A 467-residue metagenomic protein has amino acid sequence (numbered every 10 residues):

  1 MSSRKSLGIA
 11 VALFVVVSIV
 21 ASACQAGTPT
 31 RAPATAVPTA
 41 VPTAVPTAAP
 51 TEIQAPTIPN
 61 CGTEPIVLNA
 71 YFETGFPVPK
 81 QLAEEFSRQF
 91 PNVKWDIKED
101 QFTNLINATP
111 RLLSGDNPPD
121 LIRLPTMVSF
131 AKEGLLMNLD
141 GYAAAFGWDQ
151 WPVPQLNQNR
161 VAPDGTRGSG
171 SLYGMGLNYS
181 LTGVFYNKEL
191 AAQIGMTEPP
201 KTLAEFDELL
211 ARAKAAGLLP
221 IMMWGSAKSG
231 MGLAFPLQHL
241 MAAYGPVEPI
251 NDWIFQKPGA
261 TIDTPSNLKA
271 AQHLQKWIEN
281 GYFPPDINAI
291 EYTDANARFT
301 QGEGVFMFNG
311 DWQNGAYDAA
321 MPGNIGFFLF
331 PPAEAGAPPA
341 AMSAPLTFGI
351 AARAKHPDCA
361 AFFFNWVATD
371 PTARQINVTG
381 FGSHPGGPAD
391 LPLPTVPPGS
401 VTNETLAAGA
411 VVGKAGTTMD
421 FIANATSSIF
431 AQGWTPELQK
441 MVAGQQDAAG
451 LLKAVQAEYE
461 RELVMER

Functional and structural regions predicted by a protein language model:
C24-I58, T63: Ser/Thr-rich, Proline-interspersed low-complexity disordered segments
E52-P56, M127-G183, F235, G326-F328 (+1 more regions): Hinge/lid segment of periplasmic solute-binding proteins
Q54, D164-L177, T182, D207-G259 (+2 more regions): Extracytoplasmic/periplasmic solute-binding protein
Q81-A83, S87, V128, G232 (+2 more regions): Extracytoplasmic/periplasmic substrate-binding proteins
E85-Q158, E189-K201, R298, F306 (+4 more regions): Extracytoplasmic "Venus flytrap"/periplasmic binding protein-like
E99, W253-Q256, A341, N403-E460: C-terminal capping/gating helix-and-loop segments adjacent to ligand/active sites or protein-protein/ligand interfaces
L210-R212, F255-I287: Glycine-centered hinge/linker elements that transmit conformational signals in sensory and ligand-binding systems
W312-A316, F330, E334, L346-S428 (+1 more regions): Mature extracytoplasmic/periplasmic domains
